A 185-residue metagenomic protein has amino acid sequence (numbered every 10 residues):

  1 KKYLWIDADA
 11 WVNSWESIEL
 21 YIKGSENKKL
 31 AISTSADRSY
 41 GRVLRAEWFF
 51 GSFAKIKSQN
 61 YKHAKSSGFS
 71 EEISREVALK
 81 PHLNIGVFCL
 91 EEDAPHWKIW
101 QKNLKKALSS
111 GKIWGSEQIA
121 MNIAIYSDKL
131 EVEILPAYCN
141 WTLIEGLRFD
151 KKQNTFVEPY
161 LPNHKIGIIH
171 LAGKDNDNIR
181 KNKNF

Functional and structural regions predicted by a protein language model:
K1-F185: Glycosyltransferase catalytic domains, chiefly GT-A lineage
